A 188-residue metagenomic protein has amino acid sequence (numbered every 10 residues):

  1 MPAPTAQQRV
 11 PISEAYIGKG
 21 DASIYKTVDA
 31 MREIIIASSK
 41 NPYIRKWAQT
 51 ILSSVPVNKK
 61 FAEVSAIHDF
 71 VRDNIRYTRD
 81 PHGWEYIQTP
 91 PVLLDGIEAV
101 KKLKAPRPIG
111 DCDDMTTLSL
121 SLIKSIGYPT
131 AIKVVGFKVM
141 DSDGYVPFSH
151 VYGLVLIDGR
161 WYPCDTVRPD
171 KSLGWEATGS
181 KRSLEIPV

Functional and structural regions predicted by a protein language model:
M1-V188: A structural boundary/capping signal
